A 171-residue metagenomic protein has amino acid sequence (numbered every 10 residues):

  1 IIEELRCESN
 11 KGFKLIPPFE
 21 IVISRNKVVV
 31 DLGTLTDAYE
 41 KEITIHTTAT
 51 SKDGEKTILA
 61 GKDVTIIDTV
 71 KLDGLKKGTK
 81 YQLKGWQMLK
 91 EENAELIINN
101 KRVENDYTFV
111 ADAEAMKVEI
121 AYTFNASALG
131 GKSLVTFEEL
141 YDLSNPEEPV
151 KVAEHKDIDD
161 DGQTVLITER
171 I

Functional and structural regions predicted by a protein language model:
I1-I171: Solvent-exposed loop/turn and edge beta-strand elements of beta-rich ligand-binding domains
